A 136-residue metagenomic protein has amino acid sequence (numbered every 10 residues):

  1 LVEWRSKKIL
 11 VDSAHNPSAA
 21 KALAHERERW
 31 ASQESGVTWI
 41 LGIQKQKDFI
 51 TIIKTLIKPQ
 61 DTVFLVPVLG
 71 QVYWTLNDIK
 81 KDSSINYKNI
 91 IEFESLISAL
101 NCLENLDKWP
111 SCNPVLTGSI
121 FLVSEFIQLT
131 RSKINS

Functional and structural regions predicted by a protein language model:
L1-T62: Nucleotide phosphate-binding/pyrophosphate-handling subdomain across enzymes that bind or process nucleotide phosphates
K8-L10, I53-N113: C-terminal helical cap/extension that packs against the catalytic core of soluble nucleotide-cofactor enzymes
S13, G42, F93, L116-T117: Active-site-adjacent beta-strand anchor residues
A19, D48-F49, V72-W74, L100-C102 (+1 more regions): Short active-site-adjacent structural elements
R27, A31, S83, D107 (+1 more regions): Active-site catalytic pocket residues across diverse enzymes, especially alpha/beta-hydrolases
L41-K45, P67-V68, G118: Cofactor-binding loop segments of dinucleotide-utilizing enzymes, especially the Rossmann-like FAD- and NAD(P)+-binding
S119-S136: Glycine/aspartate-rich loop-and-adjacent alpha/beta segment that forms the canonical ThDP
